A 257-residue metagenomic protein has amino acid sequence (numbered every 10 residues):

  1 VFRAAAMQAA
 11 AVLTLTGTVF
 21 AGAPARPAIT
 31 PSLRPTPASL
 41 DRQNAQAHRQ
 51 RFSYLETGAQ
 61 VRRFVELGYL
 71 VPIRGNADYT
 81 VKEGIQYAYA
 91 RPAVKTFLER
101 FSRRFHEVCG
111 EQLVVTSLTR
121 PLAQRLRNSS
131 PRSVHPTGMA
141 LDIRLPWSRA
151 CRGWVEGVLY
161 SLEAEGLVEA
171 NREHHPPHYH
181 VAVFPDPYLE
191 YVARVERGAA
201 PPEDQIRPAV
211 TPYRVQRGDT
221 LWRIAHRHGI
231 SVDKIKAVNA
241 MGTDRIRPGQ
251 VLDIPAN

Functional and structural regions predicted by a protein language model:
V1-A9: Bacterial N-terminal signal peptides that target proteins for export
V19-F97, H174-P176, Y188-A193, A200: Extracytoplasmic cell-surface/polysaccharide-interacting catalytic and binding patches
T80-P92, D142-W147, V210-R214, T220-I224: Second-shell loop/turn segments in exported
K82-S102, L126-S129, D233-A240: N-terminal post-signal-peptidase region of extra-cytosolic proteins
L98-N128: Extended, low-complexity, intrinsically disordered C-terminal regulatory tails of eukaryotic serine/threonine kinases
R132-R152: Acidic, His- and aromatic-enriched active-site or binding-groove loops in soluble protein domains that engage sugars
W154-E163: Short amphipathic alpha-helices in soluble, non-transmembrane regions that often serve as interface/regulatory elements
E203-D233, A237, R247-A256: Primarily a LysM-type cell-wall glycan-binding module
